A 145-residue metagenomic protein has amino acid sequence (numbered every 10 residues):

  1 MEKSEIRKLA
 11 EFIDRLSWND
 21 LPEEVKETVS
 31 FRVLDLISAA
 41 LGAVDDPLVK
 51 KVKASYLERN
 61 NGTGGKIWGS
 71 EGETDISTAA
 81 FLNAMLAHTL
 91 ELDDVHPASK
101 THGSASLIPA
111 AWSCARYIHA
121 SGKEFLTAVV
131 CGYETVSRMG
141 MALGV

Functional and structural regions predicted by a protein language model:
M1-V145: N-terminal core-entry segment
